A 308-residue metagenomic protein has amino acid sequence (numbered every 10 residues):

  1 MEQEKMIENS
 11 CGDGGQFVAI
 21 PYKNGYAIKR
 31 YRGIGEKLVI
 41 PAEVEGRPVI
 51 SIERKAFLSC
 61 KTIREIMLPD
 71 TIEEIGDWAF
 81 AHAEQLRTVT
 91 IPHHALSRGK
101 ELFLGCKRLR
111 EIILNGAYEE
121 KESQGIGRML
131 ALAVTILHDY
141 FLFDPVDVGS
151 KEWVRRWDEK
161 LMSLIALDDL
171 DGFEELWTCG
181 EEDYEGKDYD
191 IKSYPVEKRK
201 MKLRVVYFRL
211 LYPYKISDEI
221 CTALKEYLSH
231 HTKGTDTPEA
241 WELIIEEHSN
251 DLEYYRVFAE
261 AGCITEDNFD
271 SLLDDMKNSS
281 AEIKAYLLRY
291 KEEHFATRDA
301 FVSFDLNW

Functional and structural regions predicted by a protein language model:
E2, G12-Y26, R32-I50, K61-E74 (+5 more regions): Structural signature of tandem-repeat unit edges
M6-E8: Interdomain regulatory linker/hinge segments that flank or connect interaction modules in polarity/junction/synaptic
L252-E253: Charged, amphipathic alpha-helical linker/scaffold segments
V257, G262-C263, N268-W308: Charge-dense, extended regions
